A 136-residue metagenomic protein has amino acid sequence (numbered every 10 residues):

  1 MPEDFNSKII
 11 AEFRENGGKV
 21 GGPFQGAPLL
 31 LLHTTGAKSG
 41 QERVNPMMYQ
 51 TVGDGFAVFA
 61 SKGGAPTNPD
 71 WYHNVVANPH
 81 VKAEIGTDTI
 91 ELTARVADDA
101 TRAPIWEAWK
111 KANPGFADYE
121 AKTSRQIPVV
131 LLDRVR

Functional and structural regions predicted by a protein language model:
M1-N6, T34-K38, H80-T89: N-terminal short leaders/motifs
M1-P28: Extreme N-terminal tail/first-helix region
K19-V20, F116-D118: Short, P/G- and charge-enriched loop/turn segments at secondary-structure junctions
G21-G22, M48, H73: Short secondary-structure boundary/capping segments
Q25, A121-K122: A short, aromatic/hydrophobic, helix- or strand-capping loop or linear motif that either lines the entrance/gate
A27-S61: Short beta-strand segments
S61-F116, K122-V129, R134-R136: Short, structured beta-strand-loop surface elements
